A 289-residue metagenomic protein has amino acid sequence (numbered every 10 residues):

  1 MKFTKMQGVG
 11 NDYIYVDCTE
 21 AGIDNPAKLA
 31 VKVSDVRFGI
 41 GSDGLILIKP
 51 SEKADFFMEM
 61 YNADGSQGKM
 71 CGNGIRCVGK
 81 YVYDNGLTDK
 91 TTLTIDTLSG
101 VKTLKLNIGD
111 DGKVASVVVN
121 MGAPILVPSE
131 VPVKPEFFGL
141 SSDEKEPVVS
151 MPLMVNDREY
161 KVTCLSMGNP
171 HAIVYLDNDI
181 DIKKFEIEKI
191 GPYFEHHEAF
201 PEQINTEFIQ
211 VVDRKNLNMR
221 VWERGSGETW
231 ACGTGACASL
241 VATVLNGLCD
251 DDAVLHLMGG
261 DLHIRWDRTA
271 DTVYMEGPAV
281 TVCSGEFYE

Functional and structural regions predicted by a protein language model:
M1-G22, V119, F137, S141-L165: N-terminal, positively charged, Ser/Thr/Ala/Gly-biased leader segments that form transit/presequence-like amphipathic
M1-K113, I173-E289: A glycine-rich beta-to-alpha transition motif near the start of alpha/beta enzyme domains, typified by
T92-D143: Hydrophobic alpha-helical segments and helix pairs
V133, G139-T163, V174-E198: Anionic-ligand binding region
